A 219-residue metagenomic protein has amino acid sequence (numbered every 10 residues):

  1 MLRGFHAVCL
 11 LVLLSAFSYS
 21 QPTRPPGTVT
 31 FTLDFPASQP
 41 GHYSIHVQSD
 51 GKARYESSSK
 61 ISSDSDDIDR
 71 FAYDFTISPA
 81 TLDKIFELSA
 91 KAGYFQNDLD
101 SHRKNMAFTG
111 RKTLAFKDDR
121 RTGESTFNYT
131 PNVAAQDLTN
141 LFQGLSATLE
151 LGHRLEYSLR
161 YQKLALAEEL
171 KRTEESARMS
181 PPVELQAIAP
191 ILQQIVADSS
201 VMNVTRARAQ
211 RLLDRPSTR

Functional and structural regions predicted by a protein language model:
M1-F5: Positively charged n-region of N-terminal signal peptides that target proteins for export
H6-A16: Bacterial N-terminal signal peptides
Y19-A37, D98-R219: Short, well-ordered, aromatic-rich surface patches in folded extracellular/luminal domains
T23-G27, D34-D66: N-terminal secretory signal peptides
R54-Y73, K171-E175, A189-I191: Acidic/histidine-rich, surface-exposed loop or edge segments in extracytoplasmic proteins
T76-K84, F116-T122: A short, structured loop/turn motif at beta-sheet edges
P79-H102: Charged, amphipathic alpha-helical segments
